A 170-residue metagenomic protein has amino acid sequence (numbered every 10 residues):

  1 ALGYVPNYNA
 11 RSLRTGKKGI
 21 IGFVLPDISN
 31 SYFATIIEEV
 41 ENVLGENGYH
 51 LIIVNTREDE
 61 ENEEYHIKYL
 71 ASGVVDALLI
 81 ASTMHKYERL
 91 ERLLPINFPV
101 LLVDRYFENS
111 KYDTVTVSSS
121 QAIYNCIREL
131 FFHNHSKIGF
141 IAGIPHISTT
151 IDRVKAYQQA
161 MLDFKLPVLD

Functional and structural regions predicted by a protein language model:
G3, E39-H50, Y65, A71 (+2 more regions): Bacterial carbohydrate/catabolite-sensing allosteric modules
P6-Y69, G73-D76, I151-Q158: Amphipathic helical "hinge" segments at domain boundaries
G16, E61, Y87-E88, S110 (+1 more regions): Generic structural signal for helix capping and beta-alpha/helix-loop junctions
N30, T83, R105: Short, conserved catalytic or interaction motifs in soluble domains
R57-E60, A81-K86: Short beta->alpha connector loops
V74-S82, G139-A142: Periplasmic-binding protein-like
H85-L94: Active-site-adjacent beta->alpha loops and helix N-cap segments on the catalytic face of soluble alpha/beta enzymes
